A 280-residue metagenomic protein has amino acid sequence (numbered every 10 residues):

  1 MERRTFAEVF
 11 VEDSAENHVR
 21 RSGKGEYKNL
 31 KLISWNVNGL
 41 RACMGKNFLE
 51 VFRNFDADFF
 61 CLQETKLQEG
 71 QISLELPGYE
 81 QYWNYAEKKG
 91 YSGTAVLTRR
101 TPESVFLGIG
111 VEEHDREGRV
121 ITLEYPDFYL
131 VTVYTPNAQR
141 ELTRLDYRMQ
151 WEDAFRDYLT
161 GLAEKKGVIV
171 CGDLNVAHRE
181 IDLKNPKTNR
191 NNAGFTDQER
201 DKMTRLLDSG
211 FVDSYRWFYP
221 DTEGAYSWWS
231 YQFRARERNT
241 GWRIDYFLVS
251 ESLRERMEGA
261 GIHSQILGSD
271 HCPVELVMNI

Functional and structural regions predicted by a protein language model:
E2-L76, E80, A86-Y91: N-terminal, active-site-proximal structural segment of metallo-dependent hydrolase catalytic domains
L30-N38, D127-Q139, C171: Active-site-proximal beta-strand elements of phosphoester/diester hydrolases
N36, F52-G70, L130, L159-E180 (+4 more regions): Active-site beta-strand/loop signature of hydrolases that rely on acidic residues for catalysis
K66, Q71-A138: Structured beta-strand-rich core segments of catalytic domains in phosphoester-bond hydrolases
E80, D153-T240, I244: Metal-dependent phosphoesterases centered on the DNase I-like endonuclease/exonuclease/phosphatase
K89-S104, F233-E255: Conserved beta strand-loop-helix elements of the APE1-like EEP
R99, L123-P126, S250-E251, S269 (+1 more regions): Active-site beta-strand termini and strand-to-loop segments that position acidic
G110-V111, P136-E152, K187-N192: Surface-exposed cleft-lining segments at the edges of enzyme active sites
